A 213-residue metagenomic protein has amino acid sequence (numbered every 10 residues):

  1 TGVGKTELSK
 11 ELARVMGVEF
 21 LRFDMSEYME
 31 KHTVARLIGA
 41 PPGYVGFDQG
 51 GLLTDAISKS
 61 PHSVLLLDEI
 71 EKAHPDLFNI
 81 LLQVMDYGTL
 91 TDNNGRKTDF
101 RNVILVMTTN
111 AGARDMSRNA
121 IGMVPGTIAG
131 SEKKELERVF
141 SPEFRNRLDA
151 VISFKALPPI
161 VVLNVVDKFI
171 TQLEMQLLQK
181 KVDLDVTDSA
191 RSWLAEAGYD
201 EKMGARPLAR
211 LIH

Functional and structural regions predicted by a protein language model:
T1-H213: AAA+ P-loop NTPase nucleotide-binding core of proteostasis motors
